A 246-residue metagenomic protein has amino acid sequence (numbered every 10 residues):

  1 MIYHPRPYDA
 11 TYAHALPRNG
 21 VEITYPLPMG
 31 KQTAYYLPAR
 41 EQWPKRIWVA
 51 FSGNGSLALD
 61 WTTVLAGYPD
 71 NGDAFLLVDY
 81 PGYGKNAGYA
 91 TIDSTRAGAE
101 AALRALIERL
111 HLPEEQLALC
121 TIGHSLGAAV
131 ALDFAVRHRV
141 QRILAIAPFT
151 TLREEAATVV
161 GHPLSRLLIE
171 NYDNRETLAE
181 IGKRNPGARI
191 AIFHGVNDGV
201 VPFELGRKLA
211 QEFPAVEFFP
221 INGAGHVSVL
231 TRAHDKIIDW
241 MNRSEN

Functional and structural regions predicted by a protein language model:
M1-P26: An N-terminal hydrophobic leader/cap segment in hydrolases
K31-A105: Membrane-embedded segments
T63-V64, N174, P202-Q211, A233: Short alpha-helix in the alpha/beta-hydrolase fold that links the catalytic acid
L112-S125: Alpha/beta-hydrolase fold nucleophile elbow
A128-I181, T231: Hydrolase active-site cap/lid region
I181-G187, A191-H194, D198: Short beta-strand/loop motif that positions the catalytic acidic residue of the alpha/beta-hydrolase fold
V200, A224-H234: Catalytic histidine-centered segment of alpha/beta-hydrolase-like enzymes
R207-S228: Catalytic histidine neighborhood in serine/cysteine hydrolases with alpha/beta-hydrolase-type architecture
